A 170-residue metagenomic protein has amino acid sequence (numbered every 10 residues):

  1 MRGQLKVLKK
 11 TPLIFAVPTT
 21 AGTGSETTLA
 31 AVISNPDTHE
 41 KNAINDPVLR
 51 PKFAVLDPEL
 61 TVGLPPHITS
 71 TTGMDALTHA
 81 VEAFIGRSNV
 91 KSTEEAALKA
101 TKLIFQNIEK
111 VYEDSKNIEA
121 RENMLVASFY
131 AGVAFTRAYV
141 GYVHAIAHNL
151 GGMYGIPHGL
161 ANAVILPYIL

Functional and structural regions predicted by a protein language model:
M1, I14, R121-N123, A163-I165: Beta-strand segments within the central parallel beta-sheet cores of soluble alpha/beta enzyme folds
M1-A30: Proline/glycine-rich low-complexity loops and linkers
G3-L5, A43-I44, H144: Short, flexible, glycine/charge-rich loop motifs used to bind or transfer phosphoryl groups or to couple energy/partner
P12-L13, P18, P51, P58 (+3 more regions): Proline-centered helix-kink/hinge sites
T20, A80, I169: Active-site pre-Tyr helix/loop in NAD(P)-dependent dehydrogenases
T27-A138: Carboxylate- and glycine-rich phosphate/diphosphate-binding segment that chelates Mg2+/Mn2+
A138-L170: C-terminal catalytic subdomain
